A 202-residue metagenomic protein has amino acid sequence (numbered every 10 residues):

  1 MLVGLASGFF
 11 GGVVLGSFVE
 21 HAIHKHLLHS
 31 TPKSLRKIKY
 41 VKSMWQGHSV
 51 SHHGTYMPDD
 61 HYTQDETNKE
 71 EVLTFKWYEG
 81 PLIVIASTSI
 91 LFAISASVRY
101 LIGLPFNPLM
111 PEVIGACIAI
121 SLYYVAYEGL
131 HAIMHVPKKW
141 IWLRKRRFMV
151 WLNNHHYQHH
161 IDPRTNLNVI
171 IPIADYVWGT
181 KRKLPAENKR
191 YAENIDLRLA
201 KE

Functional and structural regions predicted by a protein language model:
M1-G8, P105-I118: Hydrophobic alpha-helical transmembrane segments
L2-S7, G11-H21, K25: Metal-centered catalytic cores of metalloenzymes
F18-G103, C117, S121-E128, A132-R198: Membrane-embedded catalytic scaffold of the fatty acid hydroxylase/desaturase
A200-E202: Eukaryote-specific, cytoplasm-facing alpha-helical/coiled-coil scaffolding segments in long proteins
